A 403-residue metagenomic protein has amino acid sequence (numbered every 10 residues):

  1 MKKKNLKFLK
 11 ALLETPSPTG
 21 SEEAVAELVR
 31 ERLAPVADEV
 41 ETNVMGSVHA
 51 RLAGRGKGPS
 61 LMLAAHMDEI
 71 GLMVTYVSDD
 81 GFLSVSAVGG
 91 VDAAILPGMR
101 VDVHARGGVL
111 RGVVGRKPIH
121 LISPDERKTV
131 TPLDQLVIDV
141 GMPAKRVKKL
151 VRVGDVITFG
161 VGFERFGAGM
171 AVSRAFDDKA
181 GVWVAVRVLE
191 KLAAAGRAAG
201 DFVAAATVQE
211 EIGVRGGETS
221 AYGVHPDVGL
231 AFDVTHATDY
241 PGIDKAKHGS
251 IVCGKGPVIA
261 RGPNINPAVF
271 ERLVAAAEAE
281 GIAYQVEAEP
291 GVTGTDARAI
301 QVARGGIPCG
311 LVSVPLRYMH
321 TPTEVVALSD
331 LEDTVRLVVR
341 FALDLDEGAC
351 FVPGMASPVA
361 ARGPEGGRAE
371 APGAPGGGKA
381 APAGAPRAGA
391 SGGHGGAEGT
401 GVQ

Functional and structural regions predicted by a protein language model:
M1-Q403: N-terminal hydrophobic/helix-forming segments and targeting peptides
